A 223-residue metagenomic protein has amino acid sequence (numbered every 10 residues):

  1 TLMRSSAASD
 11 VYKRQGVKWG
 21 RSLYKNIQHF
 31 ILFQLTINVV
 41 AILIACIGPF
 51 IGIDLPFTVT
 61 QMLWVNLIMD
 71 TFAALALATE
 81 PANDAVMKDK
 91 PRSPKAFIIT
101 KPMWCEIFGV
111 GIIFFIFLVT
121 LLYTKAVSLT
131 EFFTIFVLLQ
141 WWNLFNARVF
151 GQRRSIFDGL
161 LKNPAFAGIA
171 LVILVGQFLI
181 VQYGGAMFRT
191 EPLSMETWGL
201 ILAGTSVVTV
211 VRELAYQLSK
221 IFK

Functional and structural regions predicted by a protein language model:
S6-Q152: Membrane-embedded transport module
C46-D54, Q177-S194: Transmembrane helix-loop junctions at the membrane interface of multipass transporters and ion channels
I99, M103-W104, Q152-V172: C-terminal membrane-solvent junction of multi-pass transporters and transport-like membrane proteins
G111-T120, L171-V175, G204-R212: Hydrophobic core of alpha-helical transmembrane segments in multi-pass integral membrane proteins
N143, A165-I180: Hydrophobic alpha-helical membrane segments
S194-V208: Small-residue-rich transmembrane alpha-helices that serve as helix-helix interface/gating elements in multipass
L214-K223: Membrane-interface capping segments at transmembrane-helix boundaries
